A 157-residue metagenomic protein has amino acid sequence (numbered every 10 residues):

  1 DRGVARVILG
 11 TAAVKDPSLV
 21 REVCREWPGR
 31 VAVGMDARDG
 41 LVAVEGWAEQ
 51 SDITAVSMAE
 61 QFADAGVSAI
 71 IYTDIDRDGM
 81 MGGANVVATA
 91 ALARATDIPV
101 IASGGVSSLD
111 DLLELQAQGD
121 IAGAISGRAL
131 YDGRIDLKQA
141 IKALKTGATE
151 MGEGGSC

Functional and structural regions predicted by a protein language model:
D1-D78: Conserved anion-binding
D1-G3, S18-L19, V87-A124: Catalytic cores of alpha/beta
A12-V14, M35-A37, G83, I98-D110 (+1 more regions): Glycine-rich beta-to-alpha transition loops that act as phosphate-gripper elements at the mouths of alpha/beta enzyme
P17-C24, A55-E60, V86-A90, L112 (+2 more regions): Generic structural signal for well-ordered alpha-helices, preferentially at hydrophobic/aromatic core positions
V20-E26, Q116-C157: C-terminal helical cap(s) of enzyme catalytic domains, especially alpha/beta-barrels
V33, I70, L92, L115 (+1 more regions): Conserved, mostly hydrophobic/aromatic
M81-G82, L115: RNA substrate-recognition surfaces in RNA-acting enzymes
